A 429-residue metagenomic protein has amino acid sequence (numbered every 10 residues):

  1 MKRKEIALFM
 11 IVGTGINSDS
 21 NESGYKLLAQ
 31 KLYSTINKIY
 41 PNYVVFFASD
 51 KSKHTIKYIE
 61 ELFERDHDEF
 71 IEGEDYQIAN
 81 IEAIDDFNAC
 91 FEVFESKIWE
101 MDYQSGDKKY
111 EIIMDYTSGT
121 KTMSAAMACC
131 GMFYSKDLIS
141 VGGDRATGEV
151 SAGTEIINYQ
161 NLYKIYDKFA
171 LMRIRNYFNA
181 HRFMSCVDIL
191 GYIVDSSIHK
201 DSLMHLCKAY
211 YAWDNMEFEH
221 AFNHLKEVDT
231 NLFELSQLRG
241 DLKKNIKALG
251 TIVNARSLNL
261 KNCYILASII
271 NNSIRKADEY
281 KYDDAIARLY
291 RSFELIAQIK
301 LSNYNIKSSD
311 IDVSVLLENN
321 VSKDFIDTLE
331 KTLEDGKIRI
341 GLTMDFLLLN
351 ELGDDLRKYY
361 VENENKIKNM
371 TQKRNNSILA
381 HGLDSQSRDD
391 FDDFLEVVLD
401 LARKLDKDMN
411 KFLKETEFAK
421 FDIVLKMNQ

Functional and structural regions predicted by a protein language model:
M1-E111, T122-Q429: Long, low-complexity, Lys/Arg-enriched
M114: Conformationally flexible catalytic loops at phosphate/diphosphate-handling active centers
T117-K121: Internal, conserved structured core segments that host functional sites
